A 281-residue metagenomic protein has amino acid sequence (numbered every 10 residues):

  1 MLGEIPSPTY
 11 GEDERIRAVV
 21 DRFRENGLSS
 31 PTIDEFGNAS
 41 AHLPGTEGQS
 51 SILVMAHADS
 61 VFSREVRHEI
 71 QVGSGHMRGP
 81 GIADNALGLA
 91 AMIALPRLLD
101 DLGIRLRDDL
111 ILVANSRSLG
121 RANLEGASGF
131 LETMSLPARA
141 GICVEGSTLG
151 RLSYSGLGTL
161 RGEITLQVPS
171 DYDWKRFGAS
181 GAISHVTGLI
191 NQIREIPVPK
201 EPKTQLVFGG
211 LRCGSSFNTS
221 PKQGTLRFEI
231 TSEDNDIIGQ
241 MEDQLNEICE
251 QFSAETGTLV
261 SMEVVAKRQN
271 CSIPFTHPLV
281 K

Functional and structural regions predicted by a protein language model:
M1-R78: Acidic/His- and Gly-rich active-site-bordering loop/insert found across diverse amide/peptide-bond hydrolases
E4, Y172, G181-K281: Metal-dependent amide/peptide-bond hydrolase catalytic core, centered on the "pita-bread" metallohydrolase fold
R17-V20, L89-R97, S128-E132, I183-R194 (+2 more regions): Predominant activation on well-ordered alpha-helical scaffold segments within soluble catalytic domains
A58-V72, A138, S155-T165: Acidic-glycine-rich active-site phosphate/pyrophosphate-binding loop
S74-A83, S170-R176: A short glycine/serine-rich beta->alpha loop
G81-T159, P199, N218, E229: Acidic/histidine-rich catalytic neighborhood of metal-dependent amide-processing enzymes
M92, G141-L189: Phosphate/diphosphate-binding glycine-rich loops and adjacent basic-rich segments that engage nucleotide
